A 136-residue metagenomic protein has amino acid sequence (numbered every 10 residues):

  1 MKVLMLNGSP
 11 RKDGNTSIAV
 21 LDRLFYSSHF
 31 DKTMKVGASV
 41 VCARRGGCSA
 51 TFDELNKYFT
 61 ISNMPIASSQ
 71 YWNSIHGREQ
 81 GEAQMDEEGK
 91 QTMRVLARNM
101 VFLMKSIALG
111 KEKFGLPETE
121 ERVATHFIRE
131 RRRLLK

Functional and structural regions predicted by a protein language model:
M1-G14, A19-N73: Helix-loop-strand module that forms the ligand-binding subsite of alpha/beta enzymes
M1-S28, Q84-K136: N-terminal beta1-alpha1-beta2 submodule of the flavodoxin-like/Rossmannoid cofactor-binding fold
V36, I75-Q80, R131-R132: Solvent-exposed, flexible loop/coil residues
S39-V41, F59-I61, R78-E79, G115-T119: Short alpha-helical linear motifs
C48-L109: Active-site oxyanion/phosphate-handling segment shared across diverse enzymes
